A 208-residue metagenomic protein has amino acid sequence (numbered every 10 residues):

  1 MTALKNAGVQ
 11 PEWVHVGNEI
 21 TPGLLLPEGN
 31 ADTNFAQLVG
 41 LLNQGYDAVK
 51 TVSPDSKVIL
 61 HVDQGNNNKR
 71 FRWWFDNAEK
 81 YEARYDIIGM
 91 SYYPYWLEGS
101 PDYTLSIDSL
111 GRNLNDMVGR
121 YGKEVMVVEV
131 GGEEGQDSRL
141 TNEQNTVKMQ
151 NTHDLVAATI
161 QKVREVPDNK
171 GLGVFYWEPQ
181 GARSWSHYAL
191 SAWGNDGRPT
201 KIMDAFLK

Functional and structural regions predicted by a protein language model:
M1-V16, Q37-A48, W74-Y81, H153-V166: An active-site-proximal structural segment forming one wall of the substrate-binding cleft that immediately precedes
N6, T33, A48, S109-R112 (+2 more regions): Aromatic-rich peripheral "rim/lid" segments of glycoside hydrolase catalytic domains that contact and position glycan
P11-T21, Q37-F71, G122-G131, G135 (+1 more regions): Aromatic-lined carbohydrate-recognition surfaces of secreted/lumenal glycan-active proteins
T21, L25, S191-G194: Generic, ordered loop/turn and secondary-structure boundary motif
G23-N34, L60-Q64, M90-T104: Surface-exposed cleft-lining segments at the edges of enzyme active sites
L26, N68-R70, R183-H187: Short, solvent-exposed polar/charged micro-motifs at secondary-structure junctions
A31, F35-L42, N68-F71, Y103-I107 (+1 more regions): Solvent-exposed, acidic/flexible segments
T51-K57, R70-T141, I160-G171: Glycoside hydrolase catalytic-domain groove-lining segments
